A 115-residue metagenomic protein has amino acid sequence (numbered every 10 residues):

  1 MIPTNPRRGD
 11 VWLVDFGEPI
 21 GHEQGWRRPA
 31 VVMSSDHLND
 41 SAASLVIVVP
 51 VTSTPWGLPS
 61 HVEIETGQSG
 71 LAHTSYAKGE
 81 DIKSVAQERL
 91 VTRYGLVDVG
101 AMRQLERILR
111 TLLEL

Functional and structural regions predicted by a protein language model:
M1-L115: Conserved functional hotspots at enzyme active or ligand-binding sites that engage polyanionic ligands
